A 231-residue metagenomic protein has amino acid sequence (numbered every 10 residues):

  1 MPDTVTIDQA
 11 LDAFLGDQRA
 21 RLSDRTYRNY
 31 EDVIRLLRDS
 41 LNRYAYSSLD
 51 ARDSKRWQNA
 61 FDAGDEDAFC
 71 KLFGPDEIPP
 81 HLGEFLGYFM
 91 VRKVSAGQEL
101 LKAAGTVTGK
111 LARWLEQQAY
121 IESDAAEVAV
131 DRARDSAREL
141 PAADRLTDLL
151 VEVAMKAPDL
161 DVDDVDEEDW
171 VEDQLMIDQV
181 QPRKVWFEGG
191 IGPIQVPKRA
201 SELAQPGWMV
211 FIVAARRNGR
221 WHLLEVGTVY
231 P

Functional and structural regions predicted by a protein language model:
M1-V33: Basic/polar, acidic-poor N-terminal "presequence/leader" segments that form or can form short amphipathic helices
S23-E116: Non-catalytic DNA-binding core/recognition domains of DNA-processing enzymes
L49-Q58, Q117-D148: Short, charged hinge/linker segments at domain and secondary-structure junctions
L150-P182, M209-F211: Structural detector for short beta-strands of small beta-barrel domains
Q181-I191: Short, basic/aromatic beta-hairpin or loop at an interaction surface
G189-Q205: Beta-strand/loop nucleic-acid-binding surfaces
E202-T228: Flexible glycine-rich surface loops and low-complexity tracts that mediate binding to linear polymers
